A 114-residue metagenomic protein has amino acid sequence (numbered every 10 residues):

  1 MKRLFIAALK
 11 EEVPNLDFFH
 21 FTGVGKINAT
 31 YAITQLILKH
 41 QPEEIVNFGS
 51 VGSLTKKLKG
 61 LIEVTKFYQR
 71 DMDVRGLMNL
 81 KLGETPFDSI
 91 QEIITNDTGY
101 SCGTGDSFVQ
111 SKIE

Functional and structural regions predicted by a protein language model:
M1-L4: Extreme N-terminal starter segment of soluble prokaryotic enzymes
I6-K10: Structural motif
E11-E114: Glycine-rich phosphate- or other oxyanion-binding loops that anchor nucleotides, phosphorylated ligands
